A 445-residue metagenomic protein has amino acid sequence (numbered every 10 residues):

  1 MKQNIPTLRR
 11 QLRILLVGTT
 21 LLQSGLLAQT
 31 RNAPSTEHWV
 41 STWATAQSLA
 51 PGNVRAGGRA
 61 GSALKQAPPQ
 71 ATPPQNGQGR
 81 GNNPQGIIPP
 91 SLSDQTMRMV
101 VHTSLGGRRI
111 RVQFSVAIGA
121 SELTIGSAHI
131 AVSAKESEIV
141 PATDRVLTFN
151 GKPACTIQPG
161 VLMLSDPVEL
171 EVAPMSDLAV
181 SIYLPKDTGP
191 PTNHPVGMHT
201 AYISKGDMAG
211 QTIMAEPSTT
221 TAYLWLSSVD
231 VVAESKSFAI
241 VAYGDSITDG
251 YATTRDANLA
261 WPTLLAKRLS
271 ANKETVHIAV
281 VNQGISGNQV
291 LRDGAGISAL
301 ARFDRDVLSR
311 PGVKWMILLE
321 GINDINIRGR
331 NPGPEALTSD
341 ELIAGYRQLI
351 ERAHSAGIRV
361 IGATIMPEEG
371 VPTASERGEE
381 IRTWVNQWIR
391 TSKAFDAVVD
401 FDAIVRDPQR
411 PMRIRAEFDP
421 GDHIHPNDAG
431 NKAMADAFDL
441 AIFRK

Functional and structural regions predicted by a protein language model:
K2, L26-Y243, T253-D256, E274 (+1 more regions): N-terminal secretory targeting modules
K2-L15: Bacterial N-terminal signal peptides that target proteins for export
R13-S24: Bacterial N-terminal signal peptides
T96, P262-L269, A295-P311, A344-Q348: Alpha-helical scaffolding within the catalytic cores of extracellular/periplasmic polymer-degrading hydrolases
A239-G244, T248, I278-G284, K314-L319 (+3 more regions): Structural recognition of the beta-strand scaffold that forms the well-ordered cores of secreted hydrolase catalytic
G250-P262: Glycine- and acidic-residue-enriched helix-capping/strand-helix junction motifs
T253, I285-D340: Oxyanion-hole/transition-state-stabilizing segment in secreted/luminal serine hydrolases and related acyltransferases
L300, N326-R328, I365-K445: Catalytic His-Asp segment of secreted/periplasmic serine-dependent ester chemistry enzymes
